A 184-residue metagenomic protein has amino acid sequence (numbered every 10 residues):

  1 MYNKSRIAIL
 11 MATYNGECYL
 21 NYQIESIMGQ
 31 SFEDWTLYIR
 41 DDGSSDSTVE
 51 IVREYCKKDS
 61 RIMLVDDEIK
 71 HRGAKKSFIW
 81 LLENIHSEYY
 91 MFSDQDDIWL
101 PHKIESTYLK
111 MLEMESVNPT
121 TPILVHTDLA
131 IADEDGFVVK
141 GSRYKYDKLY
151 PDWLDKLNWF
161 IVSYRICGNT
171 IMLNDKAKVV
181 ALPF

Functional and structural regions predicted by a protein language model:
M1-F184: Nucleotide-sugar donor-binding/catalytic module of glycosyltransferases that assemble extracellular/cell-envelope
